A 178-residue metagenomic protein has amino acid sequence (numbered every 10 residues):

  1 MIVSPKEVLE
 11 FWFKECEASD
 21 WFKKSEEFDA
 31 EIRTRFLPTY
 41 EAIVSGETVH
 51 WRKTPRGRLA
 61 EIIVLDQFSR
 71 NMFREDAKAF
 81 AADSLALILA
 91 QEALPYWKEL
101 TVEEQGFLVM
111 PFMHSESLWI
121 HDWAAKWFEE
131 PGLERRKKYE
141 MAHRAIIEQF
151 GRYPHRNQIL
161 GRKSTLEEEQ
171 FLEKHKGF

Functional and structural regions predicted by a protein language model:
M1-L59, V64-F178: Intrinsically disordered, low-complexity activation-like regions
